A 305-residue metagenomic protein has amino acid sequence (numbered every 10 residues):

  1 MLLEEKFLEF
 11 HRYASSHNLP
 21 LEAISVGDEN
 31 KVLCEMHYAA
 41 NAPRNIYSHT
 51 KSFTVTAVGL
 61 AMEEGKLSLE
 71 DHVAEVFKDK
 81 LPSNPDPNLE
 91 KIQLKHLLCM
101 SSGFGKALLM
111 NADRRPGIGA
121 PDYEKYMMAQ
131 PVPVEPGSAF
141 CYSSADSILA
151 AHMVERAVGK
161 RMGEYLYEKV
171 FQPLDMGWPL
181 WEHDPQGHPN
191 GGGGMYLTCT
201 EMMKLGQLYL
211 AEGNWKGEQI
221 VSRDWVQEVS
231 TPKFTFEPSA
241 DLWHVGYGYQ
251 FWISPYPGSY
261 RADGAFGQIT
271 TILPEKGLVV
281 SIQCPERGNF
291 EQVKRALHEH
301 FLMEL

Functional and structural regions predicted by a protein language model:
K6-A40, L69, T270-T271, G277-S281: A short, well-structured edge-of-sheet supersecondary motif
D28, V32, M110-P136, K160-P179: Short, charged, amphipathic alpha-helices and their helix-cap/turn boundaries
N30, N45-E70, L97, A150-V154 (+1 more regions): Active-site SXXK
K66-F104, A129, A157-L197: Active-site helix/loop module of the DD-peptidase/beta-lactamase fold, centered on the serine-lysine SxxK catalytic
L149-M153, G193-N214, Q268-C284: Active-site-proximal alpha-helical segments within enzyme catalytic domains
Q172-V229: Active-site-proximal binding-pocket segments
Q227-V279: Active-site Gly/Thr loop motif
G264-L305: Structured C-terminal helix/loop/strand segments within mature extracytoplasmic catalytic/sensor domains
